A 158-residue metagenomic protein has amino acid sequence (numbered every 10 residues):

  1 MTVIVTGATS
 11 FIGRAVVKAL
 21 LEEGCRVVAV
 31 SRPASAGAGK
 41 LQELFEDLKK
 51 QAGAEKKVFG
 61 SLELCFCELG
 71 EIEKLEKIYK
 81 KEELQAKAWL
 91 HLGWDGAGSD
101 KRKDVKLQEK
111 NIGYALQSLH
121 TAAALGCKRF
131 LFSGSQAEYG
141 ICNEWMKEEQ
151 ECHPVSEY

Functional and structural regions predicted by a protein language model:
M1-V3, W89: Conserved hydrophobic helix-helix packing surfaces used for dimerization/oligomerization
V3-E23: N-terminal Rossmann NAD(P)H-binding glycine-rich loop of SDR-like oxidoreductase domains
C25-G37: Conserved glycine-rich Rossmann-like NAD(P)H-binding loop of the short-chain dehydrogenase/reductase
G39-F59: Short, conserved SAM-binding/catalytic segment of Class I S-adenosyl-L-methionine-dependent methyltransferases
K40, S99-K106, I141-M146: Conserved catalytic-core motifs of eukaryotic protein kinase domains, centered on the activation segment
V58-K110: NAD(P)H-binding glycine-rich loop region in Rossmannoid oxidoreductase-like domains and their noncatalytic homologs
A88-H91, D95, L116-V155: Conserved Rossmann-fold NAD(P)-dependent oxidoreductase catalytic core, especially the SDR/UDP-sugar
K106-Q108, A122, E157: A hydrophobic alpha-helix adjacent to the NAD(P)-binding/active-site core of NAD(P)-dependent oxidoreductases, strongly
